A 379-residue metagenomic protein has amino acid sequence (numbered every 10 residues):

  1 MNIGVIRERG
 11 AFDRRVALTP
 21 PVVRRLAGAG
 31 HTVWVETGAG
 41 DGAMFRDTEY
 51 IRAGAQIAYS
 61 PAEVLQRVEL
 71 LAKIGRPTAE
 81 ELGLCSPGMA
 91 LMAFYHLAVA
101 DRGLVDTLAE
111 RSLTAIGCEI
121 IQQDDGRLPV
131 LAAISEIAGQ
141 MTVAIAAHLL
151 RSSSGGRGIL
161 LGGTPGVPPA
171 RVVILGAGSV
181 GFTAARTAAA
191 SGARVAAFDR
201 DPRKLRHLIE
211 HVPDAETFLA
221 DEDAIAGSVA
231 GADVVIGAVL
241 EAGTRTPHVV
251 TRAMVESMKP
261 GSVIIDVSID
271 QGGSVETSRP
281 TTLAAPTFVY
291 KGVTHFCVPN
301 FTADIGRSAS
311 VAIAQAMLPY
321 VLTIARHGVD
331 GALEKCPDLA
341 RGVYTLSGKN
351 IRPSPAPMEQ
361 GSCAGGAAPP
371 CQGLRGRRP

Functional and structural regions predicted by a protein language model:
N2, E8, A79-A170, V298-N300: Glycine/serine-rich phosphate-binding loop and adjoining beta1-alpha1 elements at the start of nucleotide-handling
N2-T107, R111: An N-terminal-biased, well-structured beta-alpha scaffold segment characteristic of Rossmann-like dinucleotide-binding
I6-F45, G155-L240: Glycine-rich phosphate/diphosphate-binding loop of Rossmann-like nucleotide-binding domains
G28-T32, A55-Q56, L70-K73, A109-T114 (+8 more regions): Generic secondary-structure signature for well-ordered alpha-helical cores
E69, G75-R76, Y95-H96, D221 (+3 more regions): Short glycine-/small-residue-rich Rossmann-like dinucleotide-binding loops
R76, I137, G178-S179: Residue-level detector of alpha-helix initiation sites
E119-L160, I269, S274-L374: Adenosine-phosphate binding glycine-rich loop
E210-K291: Rossmann-like adenosine-cofactor binding region
